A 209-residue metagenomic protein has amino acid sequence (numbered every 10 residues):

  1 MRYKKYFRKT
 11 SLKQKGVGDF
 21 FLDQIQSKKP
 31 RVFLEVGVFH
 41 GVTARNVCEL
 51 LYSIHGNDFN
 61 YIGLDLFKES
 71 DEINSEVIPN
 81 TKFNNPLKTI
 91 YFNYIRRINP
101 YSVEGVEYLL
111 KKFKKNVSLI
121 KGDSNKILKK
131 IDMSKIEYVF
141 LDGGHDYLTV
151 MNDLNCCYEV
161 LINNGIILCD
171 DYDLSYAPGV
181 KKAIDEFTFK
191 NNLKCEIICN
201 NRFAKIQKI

Functional and structural regions predicted by a protein language model:
R2-S11, K15-I209: S-adenosylmethionine/decaboxylated-SAM
